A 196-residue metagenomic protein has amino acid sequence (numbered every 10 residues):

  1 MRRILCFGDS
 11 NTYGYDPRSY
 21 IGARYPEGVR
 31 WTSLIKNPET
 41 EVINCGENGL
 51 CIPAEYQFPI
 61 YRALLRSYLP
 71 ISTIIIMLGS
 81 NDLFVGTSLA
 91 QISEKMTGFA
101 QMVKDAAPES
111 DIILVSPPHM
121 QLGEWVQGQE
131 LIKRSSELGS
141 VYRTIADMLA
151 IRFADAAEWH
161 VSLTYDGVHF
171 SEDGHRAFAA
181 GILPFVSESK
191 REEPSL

Functional and structural regions predicted by a protein language model:
R2-L5, N11-G98, Q121-V126, K133-S136: Conserved SGNH/GDSL esterase-like catalytic core that processes O-acyl groups on lipids and polysaccharides
F7-G8, V115: Short hydrophobic segments within beta-strands
P38, V42, D166-L196: Histidine-centered active-site loop/cap adjacent to the catalytic His in serine esterases/O-acetyl transfer systems
E41-I43, D111, A150-R152: Conserved beta-strand segments of alpha/beta enzyme cores
N44-G46, S116, D155-A157: Residue-level recognition of beta-strand->loop/alpha-helix junctions
M77, V115-S116: Alpha/beta-hydrolase-fold catalytic nucleophile elbow
K104-D111: A short helix->loop->beta-strand "cap" motif at the edges of active sites that frequently abuts
M120-A156, G181: Substrate-gating cap/lid alpha-helix
